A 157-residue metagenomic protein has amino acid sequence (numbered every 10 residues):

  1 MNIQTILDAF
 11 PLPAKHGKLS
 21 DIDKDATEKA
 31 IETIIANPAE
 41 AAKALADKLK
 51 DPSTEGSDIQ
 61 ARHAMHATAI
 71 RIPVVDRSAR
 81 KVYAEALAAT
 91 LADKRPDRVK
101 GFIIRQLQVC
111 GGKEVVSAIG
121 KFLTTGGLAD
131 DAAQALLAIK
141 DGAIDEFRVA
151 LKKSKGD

Functional and structural regions predicted by a protein language model:
M1-K29: N-terminal "cap/leader" segments of large eukaryotic alpha-helical scaffolds
N2, I6, F10, A44-L49 (+3 more regions): Buried hydrophobic core positions in alpha-solenoid tandem helical repeats
P13-G17, K48-G56, T90-R95: Helix-loop junctions that connect tandem helical modules in alpha-solenoid scaffolds
S20-N37, D58-S78, A89, D97-G112 (+4 more regions): Structural detector for internal amphipathic alpha-helices that build alpha-solenoid repeat scaffolds
P38, A42-K43: Karyopherin-beta/Importin-beta family HEAT-repeat alpha-solenoid scaffold
